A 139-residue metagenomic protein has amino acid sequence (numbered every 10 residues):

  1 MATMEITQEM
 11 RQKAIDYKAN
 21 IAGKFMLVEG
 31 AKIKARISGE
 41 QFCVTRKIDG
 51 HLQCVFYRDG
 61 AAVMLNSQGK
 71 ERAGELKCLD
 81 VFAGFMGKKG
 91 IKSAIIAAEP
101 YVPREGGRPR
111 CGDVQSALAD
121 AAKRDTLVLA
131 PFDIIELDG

Functional and structural regions predicted by a protein language model:
A2-M64: RNA/tRNA-interacting regions in translation and RNA-turnover enzymes
G39-G139: Covalent nucleotidyltransferase
